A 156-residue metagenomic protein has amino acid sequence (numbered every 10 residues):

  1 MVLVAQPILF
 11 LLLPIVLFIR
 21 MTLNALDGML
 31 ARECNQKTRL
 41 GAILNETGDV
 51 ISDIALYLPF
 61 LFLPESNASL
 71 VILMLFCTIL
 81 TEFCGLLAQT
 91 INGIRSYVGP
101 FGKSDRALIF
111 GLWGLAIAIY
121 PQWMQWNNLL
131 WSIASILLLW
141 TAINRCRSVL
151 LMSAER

Functional and structural regions predicted by a protein language model:
M1-P14, M21, A55-I94, V98-R156: Hydrophobic alpha-helical transmembrane segments
I8-A42: Glycine-rich active-site/cofactor-binding loop and its immediate structural neighborhood
L23, G41-N45, D49, T78 (+1 more regions): Residue-level recognition of hydrophobic positions within alpha-helical transmembrane segments
D27, A31, L44, T81 (+1 more regions): Short, flexible micro-motifs
M29-S69: Basic, amphipathic juxtamembrane/active-site segments that coordinate anionic phosphate or diphosphate groups
